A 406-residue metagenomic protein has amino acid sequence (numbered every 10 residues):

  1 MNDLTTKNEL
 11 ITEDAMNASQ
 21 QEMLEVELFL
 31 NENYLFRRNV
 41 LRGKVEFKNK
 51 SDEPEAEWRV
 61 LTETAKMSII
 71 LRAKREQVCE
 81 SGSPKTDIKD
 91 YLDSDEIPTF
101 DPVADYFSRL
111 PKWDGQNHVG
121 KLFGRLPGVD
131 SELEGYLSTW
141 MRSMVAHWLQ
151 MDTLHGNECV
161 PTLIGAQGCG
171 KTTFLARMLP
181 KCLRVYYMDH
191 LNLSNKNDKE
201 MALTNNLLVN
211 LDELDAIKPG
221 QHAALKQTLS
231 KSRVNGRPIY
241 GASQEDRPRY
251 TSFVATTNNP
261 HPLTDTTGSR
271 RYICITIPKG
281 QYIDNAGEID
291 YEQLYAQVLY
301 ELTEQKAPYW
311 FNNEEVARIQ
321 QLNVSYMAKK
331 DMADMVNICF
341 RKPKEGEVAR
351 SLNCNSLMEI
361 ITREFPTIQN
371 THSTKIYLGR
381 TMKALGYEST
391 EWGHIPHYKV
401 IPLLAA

Functional and structural regions predicted by a protein language model:
M1-D114, S131, G135, I368-Q369 (+2 more regions): N-terminal nucleic-acid engagement/recognition segments and initiation subdomains in replication, restriction
S94-T204: P-loop NTPase catalytic core of nucleic-acid-dependent motor ATPases
K199-T204, P238-T256: AAA+/SF3 P-loop NTPase mechanochemical coupling elements
L207-S230, L263-G268: Conserved AAA+/SF3 P-loop NTPase catalytic/coupling segment centered on the Walker-B
E213, I239, Y250-P260, T276-K279: A short beta-strand-to-loop transition that corresponds to the Sensor-1 phosphate-sensing loop of AAA+ P-loop ATPases
A223-E245: Conserved catalytic/switch belt of AAA+ P-loop NTPases
T264-Y282: A short helix-turn-beta junction within AAA+ P-loop NTPase domains corresponding to the substrate/partner-engaging
K279-N285, I289, A349-A406: Positively charged interface segments
